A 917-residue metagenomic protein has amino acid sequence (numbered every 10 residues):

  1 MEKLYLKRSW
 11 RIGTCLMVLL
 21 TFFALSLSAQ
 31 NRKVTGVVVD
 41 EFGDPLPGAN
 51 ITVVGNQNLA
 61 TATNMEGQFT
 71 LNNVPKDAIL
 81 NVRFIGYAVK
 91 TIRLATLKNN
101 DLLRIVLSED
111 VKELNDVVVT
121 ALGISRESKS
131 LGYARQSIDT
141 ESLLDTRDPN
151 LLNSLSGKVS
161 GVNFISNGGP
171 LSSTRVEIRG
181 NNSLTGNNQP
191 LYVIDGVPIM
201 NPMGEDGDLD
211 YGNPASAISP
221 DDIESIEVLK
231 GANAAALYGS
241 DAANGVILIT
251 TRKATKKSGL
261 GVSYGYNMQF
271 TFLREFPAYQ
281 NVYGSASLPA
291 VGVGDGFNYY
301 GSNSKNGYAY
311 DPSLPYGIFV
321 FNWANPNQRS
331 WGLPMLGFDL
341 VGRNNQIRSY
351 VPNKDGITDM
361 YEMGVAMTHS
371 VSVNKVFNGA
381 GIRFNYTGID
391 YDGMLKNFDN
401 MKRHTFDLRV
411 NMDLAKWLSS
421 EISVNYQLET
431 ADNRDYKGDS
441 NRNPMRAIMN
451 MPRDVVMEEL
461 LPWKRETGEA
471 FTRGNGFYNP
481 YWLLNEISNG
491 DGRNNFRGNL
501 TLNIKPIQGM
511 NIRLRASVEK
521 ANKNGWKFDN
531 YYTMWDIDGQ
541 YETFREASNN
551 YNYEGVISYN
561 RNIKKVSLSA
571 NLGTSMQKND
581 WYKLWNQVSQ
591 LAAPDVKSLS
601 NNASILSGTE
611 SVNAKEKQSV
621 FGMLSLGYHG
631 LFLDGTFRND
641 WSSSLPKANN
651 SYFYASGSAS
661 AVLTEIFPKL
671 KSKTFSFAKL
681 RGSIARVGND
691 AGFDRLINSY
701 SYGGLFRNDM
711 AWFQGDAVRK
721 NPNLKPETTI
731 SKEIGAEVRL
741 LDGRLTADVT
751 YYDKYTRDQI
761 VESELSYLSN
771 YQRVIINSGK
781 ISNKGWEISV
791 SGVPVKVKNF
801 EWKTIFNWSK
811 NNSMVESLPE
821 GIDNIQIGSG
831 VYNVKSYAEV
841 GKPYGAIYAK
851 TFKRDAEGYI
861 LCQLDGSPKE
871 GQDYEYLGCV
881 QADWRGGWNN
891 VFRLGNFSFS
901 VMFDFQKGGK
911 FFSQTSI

Functional and structural regions predicted by a protein language model:
V37-D44, G48-N56, I79-A88, N99-S142 (+1 more regions): Short, acidic, small-residue-rich periplasmic hinge/interaction motif at the N-terminus of Gram-negative outer-membrane
Q57-Q68: Short, acidic Ser/Thr/Gly-rich low-complexity loop/linker segments typical of extracellular and cell-surface proteins
T70-N72, V197-K230: Short acidic/polar hinge/loop motifs at secondary-structure boundaries that mediate gating or recognition
N72, N153-M200, E224-S225, A235-T255: Extracytoplasmic beta-strand/coil segments of soluble accessory domains associated with Gram-negative outer-membrane
S137, K158-G161, G169-T174, L184-G186 (+10 more regions): Residues embedded in well-ordered regular secondary structure
Q189, R409-L418, S423-L428, A470-D529 (+3 more regions): Extracellular/periplasmic, surface-exposed regions of secreted and cell-surface proteins
S263-N345, I776, V793-V880, T915: Conserved small-residue
I347-R348, Q427, D432-R497, A711 (+3 more regions): Acidic/polar loop-and-plug regions of large Gram-negative outer-membrane beta-barrel proteins
